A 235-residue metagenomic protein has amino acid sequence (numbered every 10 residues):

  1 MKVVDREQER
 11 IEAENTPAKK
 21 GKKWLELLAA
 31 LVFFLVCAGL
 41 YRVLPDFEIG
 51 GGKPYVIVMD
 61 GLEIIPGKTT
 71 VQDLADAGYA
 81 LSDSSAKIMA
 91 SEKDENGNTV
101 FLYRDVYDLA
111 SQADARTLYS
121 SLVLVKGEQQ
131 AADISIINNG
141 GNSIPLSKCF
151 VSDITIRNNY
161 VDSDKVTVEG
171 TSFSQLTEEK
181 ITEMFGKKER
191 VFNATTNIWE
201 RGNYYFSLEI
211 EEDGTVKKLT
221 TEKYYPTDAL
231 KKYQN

Functional and structural regions predicted by a protein language model:
M1-I64, L74: Gram-positive cell-envelope targeting signals
E9, A13-K19, A30, K87 (+5 more regions): A generic signature of intrinsically disordered, low-complexity regions enriched in glycine/proline and charged/polar
Y41, P45-G51, G127-Y160: Compositionally biased P/S/T/G-rich terminal and signal peptide-adjacent segments that lie outside catalytic cores
I57-I64, S163-S172: Second-shell loop/turn segments in exported
Q72, D76-L146, K165-N235: A cross-family detector of function-defining hotspots
